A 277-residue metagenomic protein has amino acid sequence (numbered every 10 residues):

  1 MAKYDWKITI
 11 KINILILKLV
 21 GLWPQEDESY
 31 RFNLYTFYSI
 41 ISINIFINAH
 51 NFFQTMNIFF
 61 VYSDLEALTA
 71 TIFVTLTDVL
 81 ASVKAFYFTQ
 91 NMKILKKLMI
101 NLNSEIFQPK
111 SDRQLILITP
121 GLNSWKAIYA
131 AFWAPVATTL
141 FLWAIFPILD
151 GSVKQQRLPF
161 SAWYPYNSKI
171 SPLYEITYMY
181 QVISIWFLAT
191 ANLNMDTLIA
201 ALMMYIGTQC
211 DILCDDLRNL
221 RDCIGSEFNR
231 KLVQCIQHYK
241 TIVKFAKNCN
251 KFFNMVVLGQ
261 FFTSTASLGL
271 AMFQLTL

Functional and structural regions predicted by a protein language model:
M1-T71, S104-M203, T208-K231, L270-L277: Helix-loop-helix junctions within predominantly alpha-helical proteins
A67, F73-Y87, T138: Transmembrane alpha-helix/interfacial motif
I72, L258, F262-T265: Hydrophobic residues within alpha-helical transmembrane segments of multi-pass solute transporters/permease subunits
A81, L268-A271: Hydrophobic transmembrane alpha-helices of multi-pass small-molecule transporters
A81-L102, I199-A200: Inner-leaflet juxtamembrane helices
L232, T241-L258: Membrane-water interface at loop-to-transmembrane-helix junctions
